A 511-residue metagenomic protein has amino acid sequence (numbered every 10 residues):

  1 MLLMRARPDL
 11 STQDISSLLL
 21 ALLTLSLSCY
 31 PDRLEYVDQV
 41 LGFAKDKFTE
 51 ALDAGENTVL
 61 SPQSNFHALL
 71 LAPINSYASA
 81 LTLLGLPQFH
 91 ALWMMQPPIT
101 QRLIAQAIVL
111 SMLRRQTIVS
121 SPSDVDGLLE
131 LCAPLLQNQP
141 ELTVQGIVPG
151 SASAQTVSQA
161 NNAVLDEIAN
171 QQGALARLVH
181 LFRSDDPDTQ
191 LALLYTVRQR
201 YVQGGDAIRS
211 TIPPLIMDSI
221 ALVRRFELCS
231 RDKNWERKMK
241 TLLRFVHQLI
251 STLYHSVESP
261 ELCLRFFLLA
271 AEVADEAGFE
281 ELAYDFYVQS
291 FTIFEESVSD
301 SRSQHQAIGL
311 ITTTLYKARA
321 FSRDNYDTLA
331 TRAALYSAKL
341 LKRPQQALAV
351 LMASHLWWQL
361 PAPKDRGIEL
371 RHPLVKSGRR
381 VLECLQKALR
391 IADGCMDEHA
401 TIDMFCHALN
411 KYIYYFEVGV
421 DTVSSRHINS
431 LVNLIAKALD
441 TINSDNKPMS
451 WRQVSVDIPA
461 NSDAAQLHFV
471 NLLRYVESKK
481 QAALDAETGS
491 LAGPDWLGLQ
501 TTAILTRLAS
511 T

Functional and structural regions predicted by a protein language model:
M1-T511: Eukaryotic intrinsically disordered, low-complexity segments enriched for acidic and Ser/Thr/Pro residues that serve as
